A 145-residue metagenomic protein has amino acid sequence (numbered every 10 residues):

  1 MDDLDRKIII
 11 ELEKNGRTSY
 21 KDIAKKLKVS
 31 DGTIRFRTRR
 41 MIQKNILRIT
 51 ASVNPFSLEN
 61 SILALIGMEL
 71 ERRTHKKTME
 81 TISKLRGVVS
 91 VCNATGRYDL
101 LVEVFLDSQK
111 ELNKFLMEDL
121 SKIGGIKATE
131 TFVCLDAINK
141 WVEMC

Functional and structural regions predicted by a protein language model:
M1-C145: A compositional/biophysical signature of low hydrophobicity enriched in polar/charged and small residues
